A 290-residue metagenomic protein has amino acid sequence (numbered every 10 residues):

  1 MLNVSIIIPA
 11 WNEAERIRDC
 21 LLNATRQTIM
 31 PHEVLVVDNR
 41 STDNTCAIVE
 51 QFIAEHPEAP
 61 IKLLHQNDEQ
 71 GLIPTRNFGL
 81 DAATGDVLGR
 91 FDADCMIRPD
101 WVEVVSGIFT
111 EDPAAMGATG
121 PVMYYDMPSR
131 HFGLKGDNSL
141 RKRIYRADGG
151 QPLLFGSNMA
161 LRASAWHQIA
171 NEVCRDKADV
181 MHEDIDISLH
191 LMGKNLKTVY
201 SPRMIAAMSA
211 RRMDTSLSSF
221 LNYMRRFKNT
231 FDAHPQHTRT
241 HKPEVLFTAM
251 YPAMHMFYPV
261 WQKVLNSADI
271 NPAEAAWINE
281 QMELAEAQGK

Functional and structural regions predicted by a protein language model:
E13-R26: Short, well-formed alpha-helical segments that are part of the catalytic scaffolds of diverse glycosyltransferases
N23, D38-A47, D68, C95: A conserved acidic beta->alpha catalytic loop
Q66-A83: Glycine-rich, basic loop-to-helix element that forms the pyrophosphate-binding segment of sugar-nucleotide handling
L88: Short aromatic/hydrophobic "clamp" motif used to bind/position activated sugar donors
D100-H131: Conserved donor NDP-sugar-binding/catalytic core segment of glycosyltransferases
G120-P121, F132-P152: Short, flexible, basic/aromatic active-site loop/helix in glycosyltransferases
A178-I187: Acidic donor-binding loop at a coil-to-helix junction in glycosyltransferase catalytic cores that engages
N229-K290: Terminal low-complexity segments of carbohydrate-biosynthetic enzymes
